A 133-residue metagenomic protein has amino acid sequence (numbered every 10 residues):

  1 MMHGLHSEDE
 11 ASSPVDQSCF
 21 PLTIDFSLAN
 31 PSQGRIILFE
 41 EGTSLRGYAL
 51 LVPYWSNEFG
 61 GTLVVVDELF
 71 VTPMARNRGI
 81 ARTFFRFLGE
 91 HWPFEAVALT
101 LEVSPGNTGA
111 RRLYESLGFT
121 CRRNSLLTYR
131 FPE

Functional and structural regions predicted by a protein language model:
M1, L22-T23, S44, T83 (+1 more regions): Alpha-helical elements of Rossmann-like donor-binding domains used by nucleotide-donor carbohydrate transfer enzymes
M2-D25: Conserved GNAT-fold acetyl-CoA-binding loop/helix
D25-L38, V65: A short helix-loop-beta-strand connector motif used in the catalytic cores of GNAT acetyltransferases and, in some
I36-L38, S44-P53: Conserved beta-strand in the GNAT
G61-P73: Conserved acetyl-CoA binding element of GNAT-fold acetyltransferases
V71, N77-E90, R112-S116: Conserved acetyl-CoA-binding loop-helix of GNAT-fold acetyltransferases
R82-T83, P105-R123, F131: Conserved active-site alpha-helix within GNAT-family acetyltransferase domains
F85, W92-V103: Conserved GNAT acetyl-CoA-binding A-motif
